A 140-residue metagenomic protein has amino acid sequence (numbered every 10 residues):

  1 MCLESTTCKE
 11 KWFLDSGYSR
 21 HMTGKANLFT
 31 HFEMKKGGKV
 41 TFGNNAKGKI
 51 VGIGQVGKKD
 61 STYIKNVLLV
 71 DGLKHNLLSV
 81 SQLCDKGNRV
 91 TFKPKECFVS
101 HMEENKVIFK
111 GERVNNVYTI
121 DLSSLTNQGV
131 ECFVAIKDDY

Functional and structural regions predicted by a protein language model:
M1-Y140: Residue-level marker of conserved, structurally anchoring positions within well-ordered domains
